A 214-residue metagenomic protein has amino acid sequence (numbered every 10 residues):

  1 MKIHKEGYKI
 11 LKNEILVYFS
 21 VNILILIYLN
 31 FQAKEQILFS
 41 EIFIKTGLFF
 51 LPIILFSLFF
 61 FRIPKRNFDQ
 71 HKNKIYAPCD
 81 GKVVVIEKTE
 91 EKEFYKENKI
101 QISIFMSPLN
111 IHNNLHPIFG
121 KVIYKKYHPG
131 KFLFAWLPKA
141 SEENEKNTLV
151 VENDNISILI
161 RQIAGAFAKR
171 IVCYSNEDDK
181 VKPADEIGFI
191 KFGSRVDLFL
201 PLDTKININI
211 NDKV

Functional and structural regions predicted by a protein language model:
M1-V214: Contiguous, well-folded functional domains in the mature portion of proteins
